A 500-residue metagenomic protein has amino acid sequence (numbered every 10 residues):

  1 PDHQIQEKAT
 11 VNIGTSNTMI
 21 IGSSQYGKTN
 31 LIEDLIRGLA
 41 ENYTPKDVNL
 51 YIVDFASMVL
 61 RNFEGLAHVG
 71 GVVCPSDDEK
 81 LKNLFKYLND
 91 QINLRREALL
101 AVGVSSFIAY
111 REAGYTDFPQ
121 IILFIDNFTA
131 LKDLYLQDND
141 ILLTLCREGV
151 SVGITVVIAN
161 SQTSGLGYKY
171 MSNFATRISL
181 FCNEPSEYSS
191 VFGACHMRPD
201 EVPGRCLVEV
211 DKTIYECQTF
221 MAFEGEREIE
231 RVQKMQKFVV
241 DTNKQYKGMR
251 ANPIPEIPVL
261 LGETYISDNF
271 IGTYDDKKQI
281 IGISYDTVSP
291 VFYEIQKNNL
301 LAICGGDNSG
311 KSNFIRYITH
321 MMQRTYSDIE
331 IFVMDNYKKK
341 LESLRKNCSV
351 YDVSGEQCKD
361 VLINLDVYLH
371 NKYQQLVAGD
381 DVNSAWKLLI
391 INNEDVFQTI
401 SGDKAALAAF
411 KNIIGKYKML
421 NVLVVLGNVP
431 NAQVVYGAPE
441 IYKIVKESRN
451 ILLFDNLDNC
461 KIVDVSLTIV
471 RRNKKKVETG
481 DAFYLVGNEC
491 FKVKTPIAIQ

Functional and structural regions predicted by a protein language model:
P1, G167-I280, P290, I441-Q500: Phosphate-binding and hydrolysis-coupling loops of NTP-dependent motor/remodeling domains
P1-I108, E112-N183, P199, I266-L452 (+1 more regions): P-loop NTPase catalytic phosphate-binding loop
